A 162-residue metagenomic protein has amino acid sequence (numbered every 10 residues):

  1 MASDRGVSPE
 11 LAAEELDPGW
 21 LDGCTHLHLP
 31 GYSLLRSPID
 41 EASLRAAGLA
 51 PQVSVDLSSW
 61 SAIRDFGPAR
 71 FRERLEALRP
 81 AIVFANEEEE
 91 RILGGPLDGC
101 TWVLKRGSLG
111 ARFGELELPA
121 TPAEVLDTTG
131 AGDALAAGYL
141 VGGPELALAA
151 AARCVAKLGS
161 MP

Functional and structural regions predicted by a protein language model:
M1-L116: Ribokinase/PfkB-type carbohydrate-kinase core domain
E10, G94-P162: Conserved phosphate-binding/catalytic region of the ribokinase-like
